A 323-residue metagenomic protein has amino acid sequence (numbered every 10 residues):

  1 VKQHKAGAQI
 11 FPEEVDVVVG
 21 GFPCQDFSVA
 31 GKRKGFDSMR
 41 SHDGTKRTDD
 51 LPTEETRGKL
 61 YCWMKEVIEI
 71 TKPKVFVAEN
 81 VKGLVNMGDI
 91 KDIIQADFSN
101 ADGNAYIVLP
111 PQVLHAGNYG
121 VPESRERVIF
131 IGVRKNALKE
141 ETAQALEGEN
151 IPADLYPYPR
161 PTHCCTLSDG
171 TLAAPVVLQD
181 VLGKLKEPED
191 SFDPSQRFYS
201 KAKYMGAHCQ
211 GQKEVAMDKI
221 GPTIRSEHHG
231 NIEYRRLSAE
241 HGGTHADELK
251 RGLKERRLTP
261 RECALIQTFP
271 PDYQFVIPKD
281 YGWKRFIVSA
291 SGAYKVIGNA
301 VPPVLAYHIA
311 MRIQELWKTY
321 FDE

Functional and structural regions predicted by a protein language model:
V1-Q3, R236: Short, intrinsically disordered, charge-balanced linker/junction segments flanking boundaries in proteins
Q3-V15, Q25, V29-G221: Class I S-adenosyl-L-methionine
V17-V19, Q267: Conserved oxyanion/phosphate-binding beta-strand-loop segments in alpha/beta enzyme cores
V19-G20, A78, R225-S226: Redox-cofactor binding/interface segments in oxidoreductases and associated redox assembly factors
F22-P23, P73, P122, P270 (+1 more regions): Proline-centered helix-kink/hinge sites
E187-E323: C-terminal target-recognition/interaction regions appended to catalytic cores
